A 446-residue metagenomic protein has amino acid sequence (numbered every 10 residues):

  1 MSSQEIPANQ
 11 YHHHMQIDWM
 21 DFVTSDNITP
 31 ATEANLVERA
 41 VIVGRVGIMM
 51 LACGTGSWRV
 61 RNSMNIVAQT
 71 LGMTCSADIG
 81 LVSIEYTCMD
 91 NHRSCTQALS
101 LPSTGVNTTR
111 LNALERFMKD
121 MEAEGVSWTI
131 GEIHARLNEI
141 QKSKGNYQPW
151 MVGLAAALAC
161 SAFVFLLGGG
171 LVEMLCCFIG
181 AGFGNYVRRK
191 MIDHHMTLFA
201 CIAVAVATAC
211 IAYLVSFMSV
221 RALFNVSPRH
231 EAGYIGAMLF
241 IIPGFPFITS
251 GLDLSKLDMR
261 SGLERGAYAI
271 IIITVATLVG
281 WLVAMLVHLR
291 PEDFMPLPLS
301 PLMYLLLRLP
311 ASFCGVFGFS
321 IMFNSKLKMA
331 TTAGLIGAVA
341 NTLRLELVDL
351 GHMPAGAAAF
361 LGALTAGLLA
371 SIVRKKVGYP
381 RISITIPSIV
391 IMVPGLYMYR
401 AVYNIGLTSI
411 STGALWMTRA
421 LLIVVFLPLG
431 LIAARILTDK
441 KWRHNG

Functional and structural regions predicted by a protein language model:
M1-H134, E139: Soluble N-terminal domains of membrane-associated systems
M73, M89-L111, D120-S127, K142-G153 (+6 more regions): Alpha-helical transmembrane segments and immediately membrane-proximal extracytoplasmic
G145-T249, F323, L327: Core alpha-helical transmembrane segments of integral membrane proteins
A155-F163, A181-R188, T208-A209, A311-F319 (+2 more regions): Hydrophobic, membrane-inserted alpha-helices
V164-G180, R229-P243, M295-A311, H352-T365 (+1 more regions): Structural signature of hydrophobic alpha-helical transmembrane segments
S219-R229, V287-P301, N404-L415: Membrane-interface helix termini and inter-helical loops of multi-pass transporters
G233-M238, T249-D253, L257-I272, L305-L307 (+2 more regions): C-terminal transmembrane helix-loop-helix hairpin of multi-pass membrane proteins
F240-I248, Y268-H352: Generic multipass alpha-helical transmembrane bundles of integral membrane proteins
